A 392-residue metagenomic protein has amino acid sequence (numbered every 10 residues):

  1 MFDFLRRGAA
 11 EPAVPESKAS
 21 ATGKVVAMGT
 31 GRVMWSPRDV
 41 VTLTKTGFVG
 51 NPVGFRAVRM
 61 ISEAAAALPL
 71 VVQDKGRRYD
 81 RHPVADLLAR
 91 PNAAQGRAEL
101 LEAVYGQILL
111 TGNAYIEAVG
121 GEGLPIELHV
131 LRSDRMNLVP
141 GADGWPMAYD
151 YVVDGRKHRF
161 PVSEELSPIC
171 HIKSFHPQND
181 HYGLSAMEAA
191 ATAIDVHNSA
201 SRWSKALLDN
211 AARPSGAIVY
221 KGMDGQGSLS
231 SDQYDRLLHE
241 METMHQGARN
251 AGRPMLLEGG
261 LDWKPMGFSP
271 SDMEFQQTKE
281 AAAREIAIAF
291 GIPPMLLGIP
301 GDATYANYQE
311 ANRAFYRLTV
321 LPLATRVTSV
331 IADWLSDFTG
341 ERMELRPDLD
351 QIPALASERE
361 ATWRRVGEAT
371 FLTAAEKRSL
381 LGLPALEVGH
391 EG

Functional and structural regions predicted by a protein language model:
M1-F275, E280-A281, E285-I288, I292-M295 (+3 more regions): Structured, contiguous alpha/beta core segments that scaffold functional sites
L257-W263, G301-T304, S336-P353, L381-A385: A glycine-rich phosphate-binding loop feature that marks nucleotide/adenosyl-phosphate handling sites
S269-D272, N312, E360-R364: Short, surface-exposed amphipathic charged segments that create phosphate/polyanion-binding patches used for binding
Y308-Q309: Small-residue-rich helix-loop
N312-E344: Long, compositionally biased
P353-S379: Periodic self-assembly scaffolds
